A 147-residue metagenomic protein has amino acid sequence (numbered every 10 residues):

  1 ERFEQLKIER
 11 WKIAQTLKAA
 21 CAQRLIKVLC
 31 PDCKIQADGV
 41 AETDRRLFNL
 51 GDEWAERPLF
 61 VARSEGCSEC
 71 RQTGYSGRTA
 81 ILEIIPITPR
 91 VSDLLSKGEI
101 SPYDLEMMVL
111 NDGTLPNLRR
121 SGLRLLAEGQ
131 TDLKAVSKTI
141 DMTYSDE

Functional and structural regions predicted by a protein language model:
E1-E147: Short, flexible helix-loop junctions that flank or precede catalytic/ligand sites
